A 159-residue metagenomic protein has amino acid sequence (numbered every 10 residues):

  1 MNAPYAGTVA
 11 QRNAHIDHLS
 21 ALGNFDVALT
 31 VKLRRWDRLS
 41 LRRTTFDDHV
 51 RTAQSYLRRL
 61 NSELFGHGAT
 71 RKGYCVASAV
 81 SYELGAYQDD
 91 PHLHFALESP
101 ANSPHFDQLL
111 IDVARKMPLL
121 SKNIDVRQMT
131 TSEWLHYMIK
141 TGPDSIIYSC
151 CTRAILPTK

Functional and structural regions predicted by a protein language model:
M1-P91, S99-K159: Right-hand nucleic-acid polymerase module
